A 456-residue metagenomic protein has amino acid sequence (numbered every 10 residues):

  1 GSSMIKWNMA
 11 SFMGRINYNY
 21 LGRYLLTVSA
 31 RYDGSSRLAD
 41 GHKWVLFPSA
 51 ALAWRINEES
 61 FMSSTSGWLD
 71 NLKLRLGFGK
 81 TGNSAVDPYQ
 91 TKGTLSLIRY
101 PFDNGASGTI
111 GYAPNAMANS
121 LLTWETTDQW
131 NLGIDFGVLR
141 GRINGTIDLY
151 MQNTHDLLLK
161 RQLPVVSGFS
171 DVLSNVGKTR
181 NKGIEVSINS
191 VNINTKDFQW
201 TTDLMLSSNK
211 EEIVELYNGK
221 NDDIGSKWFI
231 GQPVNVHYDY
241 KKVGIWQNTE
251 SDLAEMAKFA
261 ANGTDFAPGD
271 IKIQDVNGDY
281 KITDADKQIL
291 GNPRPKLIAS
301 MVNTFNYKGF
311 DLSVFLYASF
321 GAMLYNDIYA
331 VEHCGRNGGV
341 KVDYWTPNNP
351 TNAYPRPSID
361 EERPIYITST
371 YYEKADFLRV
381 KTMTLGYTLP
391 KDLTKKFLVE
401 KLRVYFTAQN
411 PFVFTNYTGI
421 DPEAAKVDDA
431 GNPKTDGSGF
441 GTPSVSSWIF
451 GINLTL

Functional and structural regions predicted by a protein language model:
G1-D239, I367-L456: Extracellular/periplasmic, surface-exposed regions of secreted and cell-surface proteins
S11, G269-I271, K287, K296 (+4 more regions): Residue-level marker of intrinsically disordered, low-complexity segments enriched for small/polar residues
G22, K308-L312: Short glycine/proline-enriched coil/turn segments at helix->beta-strand junctions
D103-N115, N153-V176, D203-M205, K210-R294 (+4 more regions): Surface-exposed, extracytoplasmic segments of Gram-negative outer-membrane nutrient-acquisition systems
A299: Extra-cytoplasmic beta-strand recognition segments
